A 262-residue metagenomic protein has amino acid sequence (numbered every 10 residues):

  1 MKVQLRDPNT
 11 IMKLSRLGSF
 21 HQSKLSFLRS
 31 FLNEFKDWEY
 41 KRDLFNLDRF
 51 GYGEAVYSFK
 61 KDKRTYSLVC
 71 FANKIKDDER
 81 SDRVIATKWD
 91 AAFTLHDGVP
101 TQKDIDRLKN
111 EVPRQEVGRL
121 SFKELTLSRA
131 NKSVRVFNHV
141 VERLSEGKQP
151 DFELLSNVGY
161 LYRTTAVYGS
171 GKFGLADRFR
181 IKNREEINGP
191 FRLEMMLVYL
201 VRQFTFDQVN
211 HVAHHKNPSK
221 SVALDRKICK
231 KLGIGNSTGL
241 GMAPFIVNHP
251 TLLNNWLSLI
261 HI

Functional and structural regions predicted by a protein language model:
M1-L17, M242, L252: N-terminal trafficking/processing presequences and adjacent post-cleavage segments of proteins routed to secretion
R16-R42: Amphipathic alpha-helical segments
R29-L32, K109, N138-V141, S145 (+6 more regions): Residue-level detector of alpha-helical secondary structure
L32-T87: Amphipathic, interaction-prone secondary-structure segments
R49-F50, F71-L95, T164-L253: Acidic, low-complexity, intrinsically disordered interaction modules
K88-G118: Compact, glycine/acidic-enriched structural inserts
V112-T165, G169-A176: Charged, structured surface patches that assemble and position nucleic-acid processing machinery
I260-I262: Conserved small/polar residues in nucleotide/adenosyl-binding loops
